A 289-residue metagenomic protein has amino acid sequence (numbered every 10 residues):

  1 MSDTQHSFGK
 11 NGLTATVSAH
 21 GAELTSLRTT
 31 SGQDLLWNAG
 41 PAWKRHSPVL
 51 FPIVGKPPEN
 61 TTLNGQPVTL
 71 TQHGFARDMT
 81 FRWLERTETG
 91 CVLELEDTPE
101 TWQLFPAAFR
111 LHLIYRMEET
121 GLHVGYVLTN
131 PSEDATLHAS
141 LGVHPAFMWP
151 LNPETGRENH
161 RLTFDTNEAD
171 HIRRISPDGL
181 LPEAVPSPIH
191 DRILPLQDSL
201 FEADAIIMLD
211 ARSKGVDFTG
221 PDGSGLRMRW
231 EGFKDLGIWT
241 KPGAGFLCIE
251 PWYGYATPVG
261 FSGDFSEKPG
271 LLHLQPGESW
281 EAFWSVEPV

Functional and structural regions predicted by a protein language model:
M1-N11: Short, Gly/Pro- and small/polar-rich lid/capping loops
L13, H73, D78-E85, H190-P269: Acidic/His-leaning functional-site neighborhoods
T14-V68: Acidic-aromatic substrate-binding/catalytic surfaces of carbohydrate-active enzymes
A15-V17, L113-Y115, L122-S132: Short, well-ordered beta-strand segments enriched in hydrophobic/aromatic residues
V17, L63-P67, Y126, L272-P288: Short Pro-Gly-centered flexible turn/kink motifs
L70-E119: Extended, loop-rich substrate-binding clefts of extracytoplasmic carbohydrate-active enzymes
H112-I114, P269-L274: Beta-strand-rich interaction surfaces with strong enrichment in secreted/lumenal proteins
T136-H138, A146-W230: Active-site/ligand-binding surface loops and adjacent short beta/alpha elements that line catalytic pockets across
